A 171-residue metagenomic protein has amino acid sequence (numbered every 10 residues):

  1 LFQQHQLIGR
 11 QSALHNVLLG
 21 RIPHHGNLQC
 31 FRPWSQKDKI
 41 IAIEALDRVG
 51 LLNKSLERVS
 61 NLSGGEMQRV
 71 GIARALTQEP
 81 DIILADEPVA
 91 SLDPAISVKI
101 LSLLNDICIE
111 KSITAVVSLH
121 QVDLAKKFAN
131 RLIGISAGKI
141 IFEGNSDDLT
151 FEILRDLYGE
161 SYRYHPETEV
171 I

Functional and structural regions predicted by a protein language model:
L18, H25, C30-K54: Conserved ABC ATPase "signature" region
R58-L62, E66: Conserved ABC ATPase signature
E79: Conserved catalytic motifs of ABC-family nucleotide-binding domains
I83-D86: Catalytic Walker B motif of ABC-type/P-loop ATPase nucleotide-binding domains
P94-I96: Helix N-cap at the start of a conserved alpha-helix in ABC-type nucleotide-binding domains
V98-E110: Helical segment within the ABC ATPase nucleotide-binding domain
L119-H120: H-loop/switch region of ABC-family ATPase nucleotide-binding domains
